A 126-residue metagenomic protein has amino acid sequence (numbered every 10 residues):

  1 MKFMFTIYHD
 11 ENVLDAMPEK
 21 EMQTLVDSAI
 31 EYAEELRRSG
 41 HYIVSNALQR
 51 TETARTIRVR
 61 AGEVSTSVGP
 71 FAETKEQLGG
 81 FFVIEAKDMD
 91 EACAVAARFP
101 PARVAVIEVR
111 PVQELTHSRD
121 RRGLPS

Functional and structural regions predicted by a protein language model:
M1-S126: Conserved, structured core segments of small domains
